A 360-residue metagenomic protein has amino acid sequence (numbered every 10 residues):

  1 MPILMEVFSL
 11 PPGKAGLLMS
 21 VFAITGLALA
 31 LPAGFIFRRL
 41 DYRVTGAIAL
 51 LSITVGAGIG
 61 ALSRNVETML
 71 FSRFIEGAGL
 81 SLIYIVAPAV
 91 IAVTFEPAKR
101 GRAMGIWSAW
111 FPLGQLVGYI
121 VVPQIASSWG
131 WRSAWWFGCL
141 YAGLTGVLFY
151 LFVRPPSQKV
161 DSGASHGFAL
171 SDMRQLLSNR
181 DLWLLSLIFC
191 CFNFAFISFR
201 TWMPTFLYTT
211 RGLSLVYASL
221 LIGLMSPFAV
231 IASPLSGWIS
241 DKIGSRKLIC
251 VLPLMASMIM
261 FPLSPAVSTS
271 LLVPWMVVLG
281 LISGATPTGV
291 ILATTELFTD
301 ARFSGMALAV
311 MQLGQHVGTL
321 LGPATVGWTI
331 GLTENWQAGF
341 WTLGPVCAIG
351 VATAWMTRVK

Functional and structural regions predicted by a protein language model:
S9, D41, L62-T68, E96 (+3 more regions): Helix-breaking motifs and short loop linkers at transmembrane-helix boundaries and internal kinks in secondary membrane
A23-L31, Q115-L116, S226-P234, H316-L320: Residue-level signature of mid-helix packing/kink "hotspots" within the transmembrane helices of 12-pass Major
A28-V66: Conserved MFS/SLC helix-loop-helix module at the cytosolic interface between two early adjacent transmembrane helices
R39-A49, D241-L254: Cytoplasmic membrane-interface "Motif A"-like loop-to-helix N-cap segments of 12-TM Major Facilitator Superfamily
S72-L113: Cytoplasmic helix-loop-helix junction between adjacent transmembrane helices in 12-TM secondary transporters
I106-P155: Helix-loop-helix hairpin linking two adjacent transmembrane segments in secondary transporters
P156-L185: Juxtamembrane intracellular "pre-TM" segments in multi-pass secondary transporters
D181-M225, V230-S233: Extracytoplasmic gate region of multi-pass secondary transporters
